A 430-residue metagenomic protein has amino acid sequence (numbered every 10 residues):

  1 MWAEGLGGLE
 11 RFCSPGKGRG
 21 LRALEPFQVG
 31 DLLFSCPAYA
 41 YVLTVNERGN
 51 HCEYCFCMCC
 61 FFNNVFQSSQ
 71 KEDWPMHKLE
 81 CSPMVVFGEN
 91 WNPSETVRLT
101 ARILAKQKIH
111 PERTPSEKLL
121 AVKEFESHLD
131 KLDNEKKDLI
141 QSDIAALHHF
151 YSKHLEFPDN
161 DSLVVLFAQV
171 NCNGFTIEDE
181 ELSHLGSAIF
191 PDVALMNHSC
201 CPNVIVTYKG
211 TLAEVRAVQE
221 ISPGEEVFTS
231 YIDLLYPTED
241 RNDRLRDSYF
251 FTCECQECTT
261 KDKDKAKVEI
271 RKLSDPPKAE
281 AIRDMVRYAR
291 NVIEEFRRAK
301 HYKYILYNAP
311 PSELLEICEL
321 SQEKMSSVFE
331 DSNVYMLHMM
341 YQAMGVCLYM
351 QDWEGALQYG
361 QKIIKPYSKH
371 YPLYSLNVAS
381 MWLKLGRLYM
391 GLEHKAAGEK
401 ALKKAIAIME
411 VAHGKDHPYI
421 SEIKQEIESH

Functional and structural regions predicted by a protein language model:
M1-N64, S68-H430: Short alpha-helical interaction motifs and adjacent low-complexity tails used for partner binding in regulatory proteins
